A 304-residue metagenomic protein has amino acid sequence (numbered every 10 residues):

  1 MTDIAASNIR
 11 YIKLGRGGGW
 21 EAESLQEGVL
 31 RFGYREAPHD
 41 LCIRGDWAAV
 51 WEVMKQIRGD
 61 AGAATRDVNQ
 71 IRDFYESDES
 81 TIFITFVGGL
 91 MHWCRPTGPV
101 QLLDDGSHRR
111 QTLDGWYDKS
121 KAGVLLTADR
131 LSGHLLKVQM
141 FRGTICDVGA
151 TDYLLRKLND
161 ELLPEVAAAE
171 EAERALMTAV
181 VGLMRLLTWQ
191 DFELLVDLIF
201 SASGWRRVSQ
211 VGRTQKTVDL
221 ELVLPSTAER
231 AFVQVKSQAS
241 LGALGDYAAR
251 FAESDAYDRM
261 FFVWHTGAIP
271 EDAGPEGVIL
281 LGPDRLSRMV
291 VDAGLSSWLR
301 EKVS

Functional and structural regions predicted by a protein language model:
M1-S304: Mixed-charge (Asp/Glu-Lys/Arg
